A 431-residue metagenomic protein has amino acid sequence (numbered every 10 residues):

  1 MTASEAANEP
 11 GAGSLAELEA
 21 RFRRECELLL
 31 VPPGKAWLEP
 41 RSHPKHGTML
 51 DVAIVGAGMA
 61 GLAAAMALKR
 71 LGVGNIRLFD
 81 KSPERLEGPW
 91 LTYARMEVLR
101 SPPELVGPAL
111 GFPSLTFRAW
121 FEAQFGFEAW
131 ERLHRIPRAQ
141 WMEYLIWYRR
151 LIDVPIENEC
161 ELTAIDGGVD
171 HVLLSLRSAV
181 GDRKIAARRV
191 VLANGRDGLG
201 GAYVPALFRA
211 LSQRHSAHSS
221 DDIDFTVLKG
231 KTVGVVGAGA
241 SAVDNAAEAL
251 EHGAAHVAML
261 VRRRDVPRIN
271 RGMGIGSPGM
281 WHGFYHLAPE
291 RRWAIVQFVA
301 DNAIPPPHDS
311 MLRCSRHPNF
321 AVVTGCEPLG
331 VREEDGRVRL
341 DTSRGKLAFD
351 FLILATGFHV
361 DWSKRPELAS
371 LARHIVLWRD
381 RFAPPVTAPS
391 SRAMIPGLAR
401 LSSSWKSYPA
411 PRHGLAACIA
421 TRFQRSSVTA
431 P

Functional and structural regions predicted by a protein language model:
T2-S82, E87, W130-H252, H256-P431: Flavin (primarily FAD) cofactor-binding/catalytic cores of flavoenzymes
R85-W90, R95: Core mature regions of organelle-targeted
M96-E128, M273-L287: Flavin (FAD/FMN) cofactor-binding and adjacent substrate-gating region of FAD-dependent oxidoreductase domains
